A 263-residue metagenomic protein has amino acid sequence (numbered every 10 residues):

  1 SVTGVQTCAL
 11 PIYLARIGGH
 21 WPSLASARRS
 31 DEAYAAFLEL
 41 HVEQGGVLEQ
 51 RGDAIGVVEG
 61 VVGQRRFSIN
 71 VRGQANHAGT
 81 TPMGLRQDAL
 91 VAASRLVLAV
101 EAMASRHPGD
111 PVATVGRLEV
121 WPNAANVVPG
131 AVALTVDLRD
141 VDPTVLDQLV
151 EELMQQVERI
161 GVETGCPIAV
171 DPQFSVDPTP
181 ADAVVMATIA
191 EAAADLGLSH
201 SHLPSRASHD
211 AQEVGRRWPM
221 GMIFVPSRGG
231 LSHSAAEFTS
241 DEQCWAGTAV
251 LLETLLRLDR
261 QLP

Functional and structural regions predicted by a protein language model:
S1-C8: Single conserved hydrophobic/aromatic residue that forms the stacking wall/gate of nucleotide- or nucleobase-binding
S23-S30, I55-G60, E101-A104, N123-N126: A generic local secondary-structure boundary/capping motif
F37-E43, N70-R72, F224-P226: Short beta-strand segments
E59-V61, H77, T81-H107, V150-Q155 (+1 more regions): His/Asp/Glu-rich mid-to-C-terminal helical/loop segments that flank catalytic regions of hydrolases
G109-N126: A structural supersecondary motif
V132-D140, V170-Q173: Short, hydrophobic beta-strand segments
P143-Q148: Short, conserved charged micro-motifs
D171-P263: An extended, acidic, His-containing surface patch that forms the Zn2+-binding/catalytic region of metallohydrolases
